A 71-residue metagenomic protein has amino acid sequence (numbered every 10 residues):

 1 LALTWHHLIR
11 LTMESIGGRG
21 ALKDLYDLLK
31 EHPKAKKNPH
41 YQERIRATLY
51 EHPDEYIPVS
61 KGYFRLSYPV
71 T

Functional and structural regions predicted by a protein language model:
L1-L11, S15-R19: Short alpha-helical segments that sit at the start of domains
L1-W5, K23, K30-T71: Charged low-complexity interaction tracts in eukaryotic proteins
